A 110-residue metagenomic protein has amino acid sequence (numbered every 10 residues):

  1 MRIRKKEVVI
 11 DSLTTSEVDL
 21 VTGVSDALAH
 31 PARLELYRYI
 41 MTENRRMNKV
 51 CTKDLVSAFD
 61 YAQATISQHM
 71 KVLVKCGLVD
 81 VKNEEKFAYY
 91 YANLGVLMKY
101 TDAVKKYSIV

Functional and structural regions predicted by a protein language model:
M1-L28, C76-L78: N-terminal leader segment of winged-helix/HTH proteins
D19-A62, E84, A88-G95: N-terminal helix-turn-helix DNA-binding core of bacterial DNA-binding proteins
M70-K71: Short, hydrophobic-biased segments on the C-terminal half of alpha helices that form "recognition helices"
C76, D80, L94-G95: DNA-binding patch around the recognition helix
G77-V79, E85-K86, T101-D102: Short, Lys/Arg-enriched C-terminal cap helix and immediately downstream tail that follows
A88-V110: Short, Lys/Arg-rich amphipathic alpha-helical interaction segments that bind nucleic acids or acidic protein surfaces
